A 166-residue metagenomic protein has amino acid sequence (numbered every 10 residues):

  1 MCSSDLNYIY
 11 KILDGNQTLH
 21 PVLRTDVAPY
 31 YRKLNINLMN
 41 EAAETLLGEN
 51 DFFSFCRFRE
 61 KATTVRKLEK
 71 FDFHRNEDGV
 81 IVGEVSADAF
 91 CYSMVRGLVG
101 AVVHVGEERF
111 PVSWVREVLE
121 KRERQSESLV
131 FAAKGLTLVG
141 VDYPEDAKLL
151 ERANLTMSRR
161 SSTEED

Functional and structural regions predicted by a protein language model:
M1-D166: Structured-RNA-binding interfaces characteristic of tRNA pseudouridine synthases
